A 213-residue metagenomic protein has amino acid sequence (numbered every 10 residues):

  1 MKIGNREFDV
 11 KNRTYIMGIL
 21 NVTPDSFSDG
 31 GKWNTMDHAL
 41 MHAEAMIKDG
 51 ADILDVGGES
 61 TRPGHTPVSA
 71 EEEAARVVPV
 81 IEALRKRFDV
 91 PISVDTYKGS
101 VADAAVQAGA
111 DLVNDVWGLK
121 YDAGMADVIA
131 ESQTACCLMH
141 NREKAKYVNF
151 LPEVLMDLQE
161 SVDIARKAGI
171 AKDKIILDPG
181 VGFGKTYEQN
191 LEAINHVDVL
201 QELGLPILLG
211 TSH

Functional and structural regions predicted by a protein language model:
M1-P24, G169-I170: N-terminal amphipathic alpha-helix/helix-capping segment at the start of soluble metabolic enzymes
K11-I16, A51-D52, K86-V90, G109-D111 (+3 more regions): Short, well-ordered coil/turn segments that N-cap beta-strands
L20, M46, G50, D95 (+4 more regions): Conserved, mostly hydrophobic/aromatic
V22-M41, T66, S93, K144-P152: Active-site mouth loops of central-metabolism enzymes
P24-S26, T61-G64, A102, A108 (+1 more regions): Conserved anion-binding
S26-S28, D52-P79, V181-Y187: Glycine-rich, proline-tolerant flexible connector loops at the mouths of alpha/beta enzymes
T66-V94, G99, D103, I129-C137 (+1 more regions): Alpha-helix-loop-beta-strand connector modules within alpha/beta enzyme cores
F88-Y97, D111-D122, V154: Catalytic beta/alpha-barrel core
